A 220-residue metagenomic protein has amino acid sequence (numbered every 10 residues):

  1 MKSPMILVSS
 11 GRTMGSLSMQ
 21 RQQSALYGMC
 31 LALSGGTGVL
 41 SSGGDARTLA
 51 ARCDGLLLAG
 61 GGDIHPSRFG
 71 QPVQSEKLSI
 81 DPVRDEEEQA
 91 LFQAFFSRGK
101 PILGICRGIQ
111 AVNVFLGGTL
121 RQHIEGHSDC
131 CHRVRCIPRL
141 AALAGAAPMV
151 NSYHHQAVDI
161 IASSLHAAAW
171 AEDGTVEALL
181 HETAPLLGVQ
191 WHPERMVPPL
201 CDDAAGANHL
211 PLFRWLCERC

Functional and structural regions predicted by a protein language model:
M1-I105, F115, R121, E125-M149 (+5 more regions): N-terminal beta1-alpha1 cap of cysteine-dependent amidohydrolase-like domains
I109-A111: Hydrophobic, aromatic-enriched interface-forming segments
A169: Conserved catalytic core of two-component histidine kinases
